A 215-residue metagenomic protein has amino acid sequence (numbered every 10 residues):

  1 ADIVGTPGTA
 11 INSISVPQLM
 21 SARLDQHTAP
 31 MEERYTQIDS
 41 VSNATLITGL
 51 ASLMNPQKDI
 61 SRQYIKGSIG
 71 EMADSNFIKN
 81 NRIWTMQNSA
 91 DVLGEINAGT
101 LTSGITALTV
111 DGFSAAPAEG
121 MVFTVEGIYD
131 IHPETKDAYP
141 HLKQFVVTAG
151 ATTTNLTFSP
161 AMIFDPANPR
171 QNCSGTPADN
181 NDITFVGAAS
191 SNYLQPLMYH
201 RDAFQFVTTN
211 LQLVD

Functional and structural regions predicted by a protein language model:
D2-K58: Intrinsically disordered, low-complexity linker/loop segments enriched in Gly/Pro and charged/polar residues
I3, S13, S40, P56 (+10 more regions): Short linear motifs in intrinsically disordered/low-complexity regions
G8-N12, T45-A161: Autoprocessing Asn-cyclization modules and mimics
A10, S15, M20-A22, E32 (+6 more regions): Residue-level detector of functional hotspots within protein domains
H27-T28, D74-S75, G104, A178-D182 (+1 more regions): Glycine-centered flexibility motif
H141-Q144, T148-D215: Internal mixed-charge
